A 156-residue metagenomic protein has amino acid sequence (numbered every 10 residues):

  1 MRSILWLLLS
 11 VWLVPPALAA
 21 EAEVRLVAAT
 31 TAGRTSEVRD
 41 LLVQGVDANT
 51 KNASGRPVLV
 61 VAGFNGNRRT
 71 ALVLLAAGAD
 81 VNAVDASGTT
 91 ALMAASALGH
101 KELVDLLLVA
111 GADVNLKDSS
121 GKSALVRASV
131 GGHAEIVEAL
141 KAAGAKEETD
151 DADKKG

Functional and structural regions predicted by a protein language model:
R2-A28, S129-V130, A134-G156: Ankyrin-repeat-protein effector appendages
E21-V43: Short N-terminal segments immediately surrounding and downstream of signal-peptide cleavage
A28-R34, V61-N67, A94-H100, R127-H133: Ankyrin repeat A-helix N-terminal signature
R34-L42, N67-L75, H100-L108, H133-K141: Ankyrin repeat structural motif
L41-A77: N-terminal, post-signal-peptide region of Sec/Tat-exported proteins
